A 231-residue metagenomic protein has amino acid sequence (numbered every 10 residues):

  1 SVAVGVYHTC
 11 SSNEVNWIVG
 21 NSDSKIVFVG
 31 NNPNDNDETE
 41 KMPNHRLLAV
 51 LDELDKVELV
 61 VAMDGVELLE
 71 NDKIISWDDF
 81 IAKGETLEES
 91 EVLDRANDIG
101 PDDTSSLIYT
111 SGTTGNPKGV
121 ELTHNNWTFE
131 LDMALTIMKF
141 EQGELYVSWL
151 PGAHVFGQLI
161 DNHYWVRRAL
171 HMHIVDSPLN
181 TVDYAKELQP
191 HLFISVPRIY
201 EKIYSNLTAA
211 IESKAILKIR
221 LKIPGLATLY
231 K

Functional and structural regions predicted by a protein language model:
S1, Y7, L150-H154: Conserved AMP-binding
V2-A82: Structural core segment of the AMP-binding/adenylate-forming
V15-N16, L93-A96, V182: Short hydrophobic/charged patches on amphipathic alpha-helices used for structural packing and interfaces
V27, T104, T110-T113, Y146 (+2 more regions): Conserved S/T- and glycine-rich ATP-binding loop of Class I adenylate-forming
A62, I74-I75, E85-Y109, N116 (+1 more regions): Conserved pre-ATP/AMP-binding loop-to-beta segment of ANL
S105-L131: Conserved AMP-binding A3 loop
T128-L145, G152-K231: Conserved AMP-binding/adenylation subdomain of ANL enzymes
